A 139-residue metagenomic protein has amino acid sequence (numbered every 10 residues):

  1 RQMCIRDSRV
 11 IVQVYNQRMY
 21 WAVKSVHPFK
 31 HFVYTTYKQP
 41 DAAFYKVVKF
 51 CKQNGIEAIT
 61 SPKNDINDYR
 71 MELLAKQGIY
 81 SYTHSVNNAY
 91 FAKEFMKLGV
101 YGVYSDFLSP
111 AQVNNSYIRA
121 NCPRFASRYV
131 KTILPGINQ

Functional and structural regions predicted by a protein language model:
M3-I5: Short, small-residue-biased leader/transition segments that mark boundaries at the very start of proteins
D7-R9: Short acidic capping loops at alpha-helix termini that bridge into adjacent secondary structure
I11-N16, F29-K38, Y82: Aromatic-lined carbohydrate-recognition surfaces of secreted/lumenal glycan-active proteins
Q17-V23, D68: N-terminal active-site wall of soluble small-molecule enzyme domains
V23-S25, Y45-K46: Short, well-ordered secondary-structure micro-motifs
S25-P28, A75-Q77: Short, surface-exposed basic-aromatic patches at helix termini and helix-loop junctions that form
Y34-Q139: C-terminal active-site rim and adjoining tail of enzyme catalytic domains
